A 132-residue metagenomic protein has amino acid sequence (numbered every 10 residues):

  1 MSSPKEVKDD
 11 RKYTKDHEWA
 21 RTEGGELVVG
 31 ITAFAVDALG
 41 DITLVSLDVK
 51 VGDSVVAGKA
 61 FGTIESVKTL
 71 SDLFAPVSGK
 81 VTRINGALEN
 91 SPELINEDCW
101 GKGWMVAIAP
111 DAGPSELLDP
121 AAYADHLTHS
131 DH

Functional and structural regions predicted by a protein language model:
M1-A60, E93, E97, K102-H132: Acidic, low-complexity mobile loops and tails
K12, S54, E65, L70-A75: Small beta-strand-rich domains/subdomains or short beta-sheet motifs embedded in larger alpha/beta proteins
A20-T22, L47, V67, I84-A87: Residue-level recognition of beta-strand microenvironments
K50-S54, K80-G86: Short, solvent-exposed cationic patches
A60-G62, V67-T69, A87-L88, A112: Short, charged beta-turn/beta-strand-edge "cap" motif at the junction between a beta-strand and an adjacent loop
T63-E65, P76-V77, L127-S130: A general structural signal for short secondary-structure boundary/capping elements
